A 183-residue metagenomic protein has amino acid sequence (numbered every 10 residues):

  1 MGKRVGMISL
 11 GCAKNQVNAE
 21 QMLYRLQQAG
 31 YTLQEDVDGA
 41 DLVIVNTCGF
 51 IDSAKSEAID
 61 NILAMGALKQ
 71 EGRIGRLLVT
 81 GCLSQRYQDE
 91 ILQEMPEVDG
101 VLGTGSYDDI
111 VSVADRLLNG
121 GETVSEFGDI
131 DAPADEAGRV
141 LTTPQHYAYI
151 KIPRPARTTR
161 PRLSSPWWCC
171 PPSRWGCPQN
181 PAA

Functional and structural regions predicted by a protein language model:
M1-A183: Proteins enriched for Cys/Gly/acidic motifs involved in redox and nucleic-acid/cofactor modification
